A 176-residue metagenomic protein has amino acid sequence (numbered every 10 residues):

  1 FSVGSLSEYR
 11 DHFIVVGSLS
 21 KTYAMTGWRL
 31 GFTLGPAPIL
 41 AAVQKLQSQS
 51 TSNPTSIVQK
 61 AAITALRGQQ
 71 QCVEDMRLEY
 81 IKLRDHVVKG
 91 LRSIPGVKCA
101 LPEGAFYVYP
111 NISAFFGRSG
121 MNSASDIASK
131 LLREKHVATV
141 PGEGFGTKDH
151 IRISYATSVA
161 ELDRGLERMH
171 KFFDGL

Functional and structural regions predicted by a protein language model:
F1-L176: PLP-dependent class I/II
